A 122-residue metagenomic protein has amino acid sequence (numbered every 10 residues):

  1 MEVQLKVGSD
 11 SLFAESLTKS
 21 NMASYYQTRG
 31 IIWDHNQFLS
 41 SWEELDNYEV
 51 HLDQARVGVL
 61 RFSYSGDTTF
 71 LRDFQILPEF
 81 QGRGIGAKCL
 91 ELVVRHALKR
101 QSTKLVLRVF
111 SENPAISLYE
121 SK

Functional and structural regions predicted by a protein language model:
M1-S11: Conserved N-terminal entry element of GNAT/NAT acetyltransferase domains
S9, E15-L45: Conserved GNAT-fold acetyl-CoA-binding loop/helix
F38, Y119-E120: Conserved active-site tyrosine of GNAT-family acetyltransferases
N47-L52: Cytosolic beta-strand hydrophobic patch enriched in CBS
A55-S63, T68-Q75: Conserved beta-strand in the GNAT
F74-G82, V109-F110: A short, internal acetyl-CoA/4′-phosphopantetheine-binding micro-motif in the GNAT/acyltransferase core
G82-A97, E120-S121: Conserved acetyl-CoA-binding loop-helix of GNAT-fold acetyltransferases
V106-S117: Conserved beta-strand-loop-alpha-helix junction that forms the acyl-donor binding cleft
